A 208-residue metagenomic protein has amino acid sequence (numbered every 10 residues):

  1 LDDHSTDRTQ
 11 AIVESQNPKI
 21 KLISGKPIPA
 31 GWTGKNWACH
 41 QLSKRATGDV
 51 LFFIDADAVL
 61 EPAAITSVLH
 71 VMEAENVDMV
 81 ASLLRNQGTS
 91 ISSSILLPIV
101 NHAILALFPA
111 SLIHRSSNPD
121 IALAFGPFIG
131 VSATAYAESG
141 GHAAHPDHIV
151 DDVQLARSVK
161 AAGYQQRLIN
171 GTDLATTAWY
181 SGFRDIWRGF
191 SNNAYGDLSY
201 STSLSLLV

Functional and structural regions predicted by a protein language model:
D2-A11, K26-P27: A conserved acidic beta->alpha catalytic loop
D3, I54-A56: Active-site acidic Asp-centered loop
R8-I12, A56-V71: Acidic donor-binding/catalytic loop of UDP-sugar-dependent glycosyltransferases, especially processive GT2
N17-P18, K44-D49, A74-V77, G141: Active-site acidic short loop of glycosyltransferases
I28-W37, H148-I149: A short, glycine-/small-residue-rich helix N-cap motif at loop->alpha-helix starts within glycosyltransferase
C39, L51: Short aromatic/hydrophobic "clamp" motif used to bind/position activated sugar donors
T47-D49, F125-S139: Conserved nucleotide-sugar donor-binding and metal-coordinating catalytic region shared by glycosyltransferases
M72, V77-L105, T134-A137, H142-S205: Catalytic donor/gating beta->alpha subdomain of glycosyltransferases that bind UDP-sugars
